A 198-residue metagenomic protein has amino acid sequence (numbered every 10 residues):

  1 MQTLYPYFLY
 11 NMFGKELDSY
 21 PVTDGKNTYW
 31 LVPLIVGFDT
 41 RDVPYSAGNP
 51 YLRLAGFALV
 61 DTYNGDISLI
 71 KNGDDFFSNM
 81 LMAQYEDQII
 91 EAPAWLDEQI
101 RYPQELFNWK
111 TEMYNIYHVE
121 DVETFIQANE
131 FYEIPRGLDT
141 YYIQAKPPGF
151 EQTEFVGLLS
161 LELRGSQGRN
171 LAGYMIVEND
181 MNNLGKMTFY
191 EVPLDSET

Functional and structural regions predicted by a protein language model:
M1-T198: Soluble extracytoplasmic regions of secretory-pathway and membrane proteins
